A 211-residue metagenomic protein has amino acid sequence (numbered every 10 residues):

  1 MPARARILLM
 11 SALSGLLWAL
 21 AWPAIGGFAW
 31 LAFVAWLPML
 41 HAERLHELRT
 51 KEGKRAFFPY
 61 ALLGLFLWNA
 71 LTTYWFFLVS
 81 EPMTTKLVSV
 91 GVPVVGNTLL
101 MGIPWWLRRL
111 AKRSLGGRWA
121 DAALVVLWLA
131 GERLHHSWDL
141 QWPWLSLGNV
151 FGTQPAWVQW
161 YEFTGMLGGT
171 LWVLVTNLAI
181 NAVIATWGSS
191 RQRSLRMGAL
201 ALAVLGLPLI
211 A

Functional and structural regions predicted by a protein language model:
M1-A211: Membrane-embedded alpha-helical bundles of multi-pass enzymes that act on lipidic or dolichyl-linked glycan substrates
